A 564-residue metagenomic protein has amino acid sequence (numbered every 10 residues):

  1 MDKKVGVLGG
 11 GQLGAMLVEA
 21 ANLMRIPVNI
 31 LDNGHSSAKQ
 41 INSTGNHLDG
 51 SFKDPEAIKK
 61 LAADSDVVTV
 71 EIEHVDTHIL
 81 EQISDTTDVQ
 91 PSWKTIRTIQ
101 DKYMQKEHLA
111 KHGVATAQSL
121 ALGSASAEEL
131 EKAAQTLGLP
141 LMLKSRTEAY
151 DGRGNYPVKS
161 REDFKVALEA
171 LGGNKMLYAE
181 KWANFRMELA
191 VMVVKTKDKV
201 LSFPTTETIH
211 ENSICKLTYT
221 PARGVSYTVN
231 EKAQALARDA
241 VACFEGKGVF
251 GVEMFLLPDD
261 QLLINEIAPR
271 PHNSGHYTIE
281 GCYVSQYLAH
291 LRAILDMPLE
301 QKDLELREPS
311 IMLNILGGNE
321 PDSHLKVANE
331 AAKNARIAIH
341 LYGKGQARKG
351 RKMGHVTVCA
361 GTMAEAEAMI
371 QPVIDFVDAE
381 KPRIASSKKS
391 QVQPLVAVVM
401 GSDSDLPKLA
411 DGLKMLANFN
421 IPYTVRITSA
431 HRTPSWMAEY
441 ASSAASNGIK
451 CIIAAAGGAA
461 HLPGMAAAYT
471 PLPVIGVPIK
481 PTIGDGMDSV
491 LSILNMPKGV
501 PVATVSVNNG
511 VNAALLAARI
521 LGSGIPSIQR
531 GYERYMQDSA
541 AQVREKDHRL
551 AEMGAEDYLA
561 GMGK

Functional and structural regions predicted by a protein language model:
M1-M104, A125-E128: ATP-binding N-terminal substructure of ATP-dependent carboxylate-amine bond-forming enzymes
R25, Q393-R432: Glycine-rich phosphate/diphosphate-binding loop of Rossmann-like nucleotide-binding domains
L31, P91-T98, Y469-S506, Q529-R534: Short, acidic/small-residue loops that bind anionic groups at enzyme active sites
T98-A240, A364, I370-I374: Active-site nucleotide/adenylate-binding loops and adjacent lid/helix of ATP-dependent enzymes
M104-L120, I483-R530: Short, glycine-/small-residue-rich phosphate/pyrophosphate-handling segment
K232-V252, P258, A268-E320: Active-site "cap" helix and flanking loop/linker of ATP-utilizing ligase/carboxylase catalytic domains
P271-S274, E439-P478: Glycine-rich phosphate-binding loop
R292-K389: Peripheral (often C-terminal) accessory segments that flank ATP-dependent C-N-forming ligase machineries
